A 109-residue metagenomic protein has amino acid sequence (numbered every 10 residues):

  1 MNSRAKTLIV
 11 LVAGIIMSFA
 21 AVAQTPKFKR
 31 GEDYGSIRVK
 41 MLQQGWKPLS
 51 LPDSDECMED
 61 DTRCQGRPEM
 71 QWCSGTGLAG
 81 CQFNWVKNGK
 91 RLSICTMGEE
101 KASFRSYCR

Functional and structural regions predicted by a protein language model:
M1-I9: Bacterial N-terminal signal peptides that target proteins for export
I9-L11, S54: Short hydrophobic/aromatic-rich motifs at helix boundaries and adjacent loops
V10, V22-Q24, R30, R67-E69: Short secondary-structure boundary micro-motifs
S18-A20: N-terminal signal peptide c-region/cleavage motif recognized by signal peptidases
A23-D61: N-terminal secretory signal peptides
M58-R109: Long, continuous compositionally biased terminal/linker segments
